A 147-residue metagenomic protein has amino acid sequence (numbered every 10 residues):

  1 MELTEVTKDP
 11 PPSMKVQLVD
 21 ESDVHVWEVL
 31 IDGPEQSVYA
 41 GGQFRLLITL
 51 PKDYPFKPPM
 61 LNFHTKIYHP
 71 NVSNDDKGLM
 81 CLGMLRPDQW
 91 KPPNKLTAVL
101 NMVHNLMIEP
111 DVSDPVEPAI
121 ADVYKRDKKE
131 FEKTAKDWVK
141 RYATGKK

Functional and structural regions predicted by a protein language model:
M1-L79, K91, T134-K147: Strand-helix-loop interaction patch of compact alpha/beta domains
L18-D20, G83, E117, F131: Intrinsically disordered, low-complexity regions enriched in Ser/Pro/Gly/Gln/His and often acidic
V19, D23, V38, D88-K95 (+3 more regions): Short amphipathic alpha-helical molecular recognition features
R45, T97-L100, A119-D122: Short intrinsically disordered coil segments
Y68-D114: Glycine-centered motif in EGF-like
E109-K147: Mid-domain, small-residue-enriched loop/turn segments at the edges of structured enzyme/sensor domains
